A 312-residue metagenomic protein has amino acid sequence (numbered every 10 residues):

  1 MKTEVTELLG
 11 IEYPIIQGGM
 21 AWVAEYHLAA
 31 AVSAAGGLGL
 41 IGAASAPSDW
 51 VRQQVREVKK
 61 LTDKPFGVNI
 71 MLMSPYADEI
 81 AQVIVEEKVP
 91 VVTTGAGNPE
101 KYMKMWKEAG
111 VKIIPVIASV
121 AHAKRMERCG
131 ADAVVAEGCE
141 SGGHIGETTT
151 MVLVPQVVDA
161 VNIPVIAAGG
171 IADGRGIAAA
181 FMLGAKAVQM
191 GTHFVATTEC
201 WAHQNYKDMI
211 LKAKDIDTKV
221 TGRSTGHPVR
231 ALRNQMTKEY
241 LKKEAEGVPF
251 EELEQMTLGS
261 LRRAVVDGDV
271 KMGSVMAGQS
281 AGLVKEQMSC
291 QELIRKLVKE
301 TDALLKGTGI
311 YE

Functional and structural regions predicted by a protein language model:
M1-P164: Active-site entrance/lid segments in N-terminal catalytic domains of soluble metabolic enzymes
A21-W22, G37-S48, V135-E147, I171-Y206: Glycine-rich phosphate-binding active-site loops on the catalytic face of alpha/beta enzymes
V152-I166, A172-E312: Conserved active-site-proximal phosphate/metal-binding subdomains
